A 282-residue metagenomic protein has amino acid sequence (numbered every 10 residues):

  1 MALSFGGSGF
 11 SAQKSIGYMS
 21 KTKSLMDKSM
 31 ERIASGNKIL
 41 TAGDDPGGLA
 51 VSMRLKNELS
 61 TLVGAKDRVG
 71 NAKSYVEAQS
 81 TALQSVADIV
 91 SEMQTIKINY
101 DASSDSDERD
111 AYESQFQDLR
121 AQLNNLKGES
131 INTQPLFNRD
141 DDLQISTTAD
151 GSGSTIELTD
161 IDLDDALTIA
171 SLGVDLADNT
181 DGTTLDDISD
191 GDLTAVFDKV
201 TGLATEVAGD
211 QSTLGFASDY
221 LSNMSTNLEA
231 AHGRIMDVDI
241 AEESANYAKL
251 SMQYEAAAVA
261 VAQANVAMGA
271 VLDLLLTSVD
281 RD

Functional and structural regions predicted by a protein language model:
M1-S24, A34, K38-S225, G233-D237 (+3 more regions): Amphipathic alpha-helical coiled-coil/heptad-repeat segments
K28: Short Gly/charged-rich anion-binding patches and loops
L228: Short aromatic-acidic-glycine turn motif
